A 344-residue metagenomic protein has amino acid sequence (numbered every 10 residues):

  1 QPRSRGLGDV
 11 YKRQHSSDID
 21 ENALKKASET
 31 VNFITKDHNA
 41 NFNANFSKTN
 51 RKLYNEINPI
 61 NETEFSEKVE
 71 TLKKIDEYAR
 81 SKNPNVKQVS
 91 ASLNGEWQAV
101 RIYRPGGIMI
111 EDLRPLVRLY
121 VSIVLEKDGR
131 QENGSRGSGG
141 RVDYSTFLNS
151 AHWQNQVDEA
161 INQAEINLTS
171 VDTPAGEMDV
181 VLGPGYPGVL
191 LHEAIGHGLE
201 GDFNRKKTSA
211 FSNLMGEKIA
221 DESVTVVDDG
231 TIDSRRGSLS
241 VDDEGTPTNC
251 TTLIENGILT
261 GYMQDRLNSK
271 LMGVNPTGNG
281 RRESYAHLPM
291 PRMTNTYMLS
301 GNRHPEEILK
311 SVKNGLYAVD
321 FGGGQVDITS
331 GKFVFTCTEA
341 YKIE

Functional and structural regions predicted by a protein language model:
Q1-Y11: Single conserved hydrophobic/aromatic residue that forms the stacking wall/gate of nucleotide- or nucleobase-binding
S17-I19, R266: A generic structural motif
N22-D112, S145-G188, S209, E307: Acidic low-complexity segments
K52, L214-E344: Dual-mode signal for accessory low-complexity, basic/Gly-rich regions
Q98-P115, Q131-G137, L190-G196, G237-S240 (+3 more regions): Short acidic, glycine/serine/threonine-rich loops at helix termini
I123-L125: Extended, domain-scale alpha-helical bundle/helix-rich regions
E200-I219: Amphipathic alpha-helical
